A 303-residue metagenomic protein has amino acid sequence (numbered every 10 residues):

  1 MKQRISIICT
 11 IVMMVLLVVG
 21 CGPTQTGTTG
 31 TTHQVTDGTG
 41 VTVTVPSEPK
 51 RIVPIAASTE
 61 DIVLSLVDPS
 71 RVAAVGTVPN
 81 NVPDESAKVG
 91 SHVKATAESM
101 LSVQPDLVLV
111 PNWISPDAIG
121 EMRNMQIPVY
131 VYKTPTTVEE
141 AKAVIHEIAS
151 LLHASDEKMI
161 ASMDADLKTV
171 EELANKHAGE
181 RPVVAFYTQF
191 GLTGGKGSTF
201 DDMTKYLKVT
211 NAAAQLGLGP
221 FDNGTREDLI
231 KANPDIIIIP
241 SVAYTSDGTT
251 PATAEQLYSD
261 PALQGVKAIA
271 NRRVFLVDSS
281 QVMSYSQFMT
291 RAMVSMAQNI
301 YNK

Functional and structural regions predicted by a protein language model:
K2-I8, V12, V19-S58, S155-A185 (+1 more regions): Bacterial Sec-exported substrate-binding components of ABC uptake systems
G38-G40, A87-E98, G217-R226: Short helix-initiation/N-cap motifs at beta->coil->alpha
R51-V103, L107-N112, A212: A short, structured surface patch at a secondary-structure boundary
A56, N112-W113, T134, I236 (+2 more regions): Short secondary-structure boundary segments
T77-N81, T193-F221: Alpha-helical, coiled-coil/dimerization segments enriched in small aliphatic residues
T96-V110, I127, T225-V242: Proline-aspartate-enriched helix->loop->beta-strand connector
D117, K133-E147, G179-M203, D247: Extracytoplasmic ligand-binding site segments that recognize negatively charged/polar headgroups
E140-L152, S241-K303: Structured C-terminal subdomain patch of bacterial secreted/periplasmic proteins
